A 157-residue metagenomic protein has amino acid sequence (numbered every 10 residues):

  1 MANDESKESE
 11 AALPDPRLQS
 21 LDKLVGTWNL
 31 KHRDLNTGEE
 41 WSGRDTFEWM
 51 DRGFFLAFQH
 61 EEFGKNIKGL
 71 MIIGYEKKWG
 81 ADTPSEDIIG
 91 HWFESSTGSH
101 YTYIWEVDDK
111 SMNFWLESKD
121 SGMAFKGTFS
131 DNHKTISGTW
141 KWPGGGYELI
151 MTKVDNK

Functional and structural regions predicted by a protein language model:
M1-L18, T152-K157: Basic/polar N-terminal segments that are highly enriched at the extreme N-terminus, encompassing both cleavable
D4-E5, K23, D109-K110, N132-H133 (+1 more regions): Short linear motifs in intrinsically disordered/low-complexity regions
E8-L18, L24, N29-T128: Central antiparallel beta-sheet cores of small beta-barrel/beta-sandwich binding domains
M123-F129, T135-W140: Charged, gly/pro-rich active-site loop segments
T135-K157: Edge beta-strand at a domain terminus
